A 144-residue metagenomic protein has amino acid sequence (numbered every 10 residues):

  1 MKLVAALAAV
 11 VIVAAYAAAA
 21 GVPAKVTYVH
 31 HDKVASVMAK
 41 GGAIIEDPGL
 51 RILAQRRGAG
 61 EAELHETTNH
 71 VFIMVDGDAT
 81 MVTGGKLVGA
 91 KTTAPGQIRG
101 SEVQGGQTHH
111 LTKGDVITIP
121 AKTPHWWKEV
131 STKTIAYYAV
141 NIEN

Functional and structural regions predicted by a protein language model:
V4-A14: Sec-dependent N-terminal signal peptides
V13-T67: A short, N-terminal "cap"/entry segment at the start of jelly-roll beta-barrel domains of the cupin/DSBH fold
E63, H70-I73, T108-H109, V116-I117: His/acidic/aromatic-lined binding-pocket segments of jelly-roll/cupin-type domains and related regulatory beta-sandwich
E66-L87, T93-E102: Short, conserved beta-strand element in jelly-roll/cupin
M81, I119, H125-V130: Short beta-strand His + acidic residue motifs that chelate non-heme Fe in jelly-roll/DSBH and cupin folds
L87-G89, K133-T134: Short, surface-exposed beta-strand-loop junctions and turns on beta-sheet-rich folds
T93-A121: Short acidic-glycine-tyrosine-enriched beta hairpin
T132-N144: A short hydrophobic beta-strand segment most commonly corresponding to one strand of the jelly-roll/cupin
